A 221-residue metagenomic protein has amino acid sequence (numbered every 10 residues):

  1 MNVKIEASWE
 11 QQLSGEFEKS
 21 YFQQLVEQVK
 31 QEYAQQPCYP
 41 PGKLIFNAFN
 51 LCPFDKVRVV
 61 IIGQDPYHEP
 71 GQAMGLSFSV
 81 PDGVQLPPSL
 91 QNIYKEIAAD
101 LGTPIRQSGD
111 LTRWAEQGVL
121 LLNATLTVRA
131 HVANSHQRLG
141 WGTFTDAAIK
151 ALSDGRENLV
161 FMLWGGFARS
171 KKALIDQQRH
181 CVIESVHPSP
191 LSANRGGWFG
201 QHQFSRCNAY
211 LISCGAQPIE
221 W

Functional and structural regions predicted by a protein language model:
M1-L13: Generic N-terminal amphipathic, Lys/Arg-enriched alpha-helix
G15-V160, F167-S170, I175, C181-E184 (+3 more regions): A polyanion-binding, active-site-adjacent surface
W198: C-terminal substrate-binding/active-site "lid" region of AdoMet-derived donor-dependent transferases
